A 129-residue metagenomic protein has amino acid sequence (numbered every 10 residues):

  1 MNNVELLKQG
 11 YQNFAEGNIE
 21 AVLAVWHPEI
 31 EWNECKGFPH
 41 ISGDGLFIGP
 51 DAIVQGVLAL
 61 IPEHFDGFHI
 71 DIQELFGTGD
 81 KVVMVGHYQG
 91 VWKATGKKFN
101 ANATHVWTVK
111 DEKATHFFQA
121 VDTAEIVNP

Functional and structural regions predicted by a protein language model:
N2, L58-P129: A beta-strand edge to alpha-helix "cap/lid" segment located at domain peripheries
N2-N18, V25: Short, aromatic-enriched amphipathic alpha-helices that serve as compact interaction elements
L7-G10, V22-L23, I30, G49 (+4 more regions): Hydrophobic pocket/interface hotspot
K8, A15, F47, M84 (+2 more regions): Short glycine/serine/threonine-biased micro-segments
N13, N18-A21, I72-Q73, A94-T95: Short helix-to-loop capping/linker segments positioned immediately adjacent to catalytic or ligand/cofactor-binding
A15, I30-G37, D80-V83: Short amphipathic alpha-helical segments, especially helix-boundary/capping motifs
H27-L75: A solvent-exposed, acidic/Ser-Thr-rich amphipathic alpha-helical stretch
